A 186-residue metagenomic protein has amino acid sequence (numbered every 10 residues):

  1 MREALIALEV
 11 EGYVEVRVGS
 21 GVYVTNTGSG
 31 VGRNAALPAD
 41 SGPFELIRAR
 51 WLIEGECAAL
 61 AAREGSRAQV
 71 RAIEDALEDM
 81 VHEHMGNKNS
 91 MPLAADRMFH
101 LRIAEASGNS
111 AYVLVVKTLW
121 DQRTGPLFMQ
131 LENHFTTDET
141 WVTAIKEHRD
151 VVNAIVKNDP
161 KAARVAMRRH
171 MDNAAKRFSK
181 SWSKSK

Functional and structural regions predicted by a protein language model:
R2-R63, K184-K186: Short linear motifs at protein or domain termini
E9, A175, S179-W182: C-terminal flanking helix
L37-F44, A61-E64, E83-K88, E132-T140: A ubiquitous short alpha-helical element
A49-Q130, E147-N153, A162-A174: Conserved amphipathic alpha-helical segments that form helical-bundle/coiled-coil interaction surfaces
I73, N89, L119, F135 (+2 more regions): Sparse recognition of residues in long alpha-helices and their boundaries
A94-M98, T118, T136-T143, S185-K186: Short alpha-helical linear motifs
L131-D138, P160-R164, K186: Hydrophobic/aromatic-rich alpha-helical bundle segments in the mid-to-C-terminal region
